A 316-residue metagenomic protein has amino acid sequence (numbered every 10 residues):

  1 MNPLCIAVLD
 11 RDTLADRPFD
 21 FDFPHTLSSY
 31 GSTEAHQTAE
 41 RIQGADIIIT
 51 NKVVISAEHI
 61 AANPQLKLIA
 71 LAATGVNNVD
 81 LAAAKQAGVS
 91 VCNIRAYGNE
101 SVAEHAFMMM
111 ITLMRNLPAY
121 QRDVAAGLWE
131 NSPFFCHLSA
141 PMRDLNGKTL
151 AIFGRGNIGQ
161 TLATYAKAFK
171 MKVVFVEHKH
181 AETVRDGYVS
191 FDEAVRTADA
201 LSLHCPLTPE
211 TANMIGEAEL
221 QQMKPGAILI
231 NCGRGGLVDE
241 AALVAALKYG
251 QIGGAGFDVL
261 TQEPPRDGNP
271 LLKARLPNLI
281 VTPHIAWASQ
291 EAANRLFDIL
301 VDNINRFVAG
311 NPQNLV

Functional and structural regions predicted by a protein language model:
M1-A45: N-terminal glycine-/charge-rich "phosphate-binding" loop or analogous flexible N-terminal tail
F23, C136-P225: Rossmann-like dinucleotide/phosphate-binding beta-alpha-beta segment
G31, A72-A73, V89-E100, E177: Short beta->alpha connector loops at strand-helix junctions that form conserved, small/polar/Pro-enriched
A45, N63, T197-A198, G226: An anion/phosphate-binding loop that grips the pyrophosphate of nucleotide cofactors and donors
V53, T74, D199, C205-L207 (+2 more regions): Short glycine-/small-residue-rich Rossmann-like dinucleotide-binding loops
V54-L66, E210-L229: Rossmann-fold NAD(P) dinucleotide-binding segment
R95-T149, T164: Phosphate-binding beta-alpha-beta segment of Rossmann-like dinucleotide-binding domains, i.e., the NAD(P)
G226, C232-V316: Rossmann-like dinucleotide-binding domain for NAD(H)/NADP(H)
